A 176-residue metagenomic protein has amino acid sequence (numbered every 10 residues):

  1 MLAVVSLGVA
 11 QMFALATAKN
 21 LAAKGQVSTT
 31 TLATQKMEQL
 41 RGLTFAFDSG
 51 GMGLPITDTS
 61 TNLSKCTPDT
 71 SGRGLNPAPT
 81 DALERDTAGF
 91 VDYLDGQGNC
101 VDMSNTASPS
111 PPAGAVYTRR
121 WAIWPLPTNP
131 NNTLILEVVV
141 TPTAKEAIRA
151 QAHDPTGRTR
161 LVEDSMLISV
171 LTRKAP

Functional and structural regions predicted by a protein language model:
M1-T34, L43: Aliphatic-rich helix starts adjacent to a transmembrane/signal segment
V27, T31-P176: Low-complexity, Gly/Pro-rich coil/beta segments used as flexible assembly/activation regions
